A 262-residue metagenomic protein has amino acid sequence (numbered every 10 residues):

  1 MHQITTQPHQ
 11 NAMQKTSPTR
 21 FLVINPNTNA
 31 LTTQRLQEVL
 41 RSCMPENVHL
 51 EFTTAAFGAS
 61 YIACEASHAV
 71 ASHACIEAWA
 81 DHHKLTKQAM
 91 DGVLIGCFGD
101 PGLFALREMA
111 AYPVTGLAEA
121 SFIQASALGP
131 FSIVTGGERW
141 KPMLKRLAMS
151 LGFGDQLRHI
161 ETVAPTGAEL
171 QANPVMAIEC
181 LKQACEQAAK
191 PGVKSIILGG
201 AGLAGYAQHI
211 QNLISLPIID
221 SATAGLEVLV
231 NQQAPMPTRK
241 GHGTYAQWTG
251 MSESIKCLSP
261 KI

Functional and structural regions predicted by a protein language model:
T19-C43: N-terminal beta1-alpha1 ligand-phosphate binding loop
L22, S132-V134: Conserved beta-strand elements of the Class I
V23-I24, A89-C97, G192-A201: Periplasmic-binding protein-like
F52-E77, A168-N173: N-terminal beta-loop-helix "entrance" segment that forms/cooperates in small-molecule cofactor or anionic ligand
A69-A89, E179-G192: Short, well-structured alpha-helical segments in soluble
R107-L128, I210-L229: Short, acidic/small-residue loops that bind anionic groups at enzyme active sites
G137-G200, Y206: Active-site rim beta-loop-alpha module in soluble metabolic enzymes
E227-V228, M236-I262: C-terminal functional extensions of proteins
